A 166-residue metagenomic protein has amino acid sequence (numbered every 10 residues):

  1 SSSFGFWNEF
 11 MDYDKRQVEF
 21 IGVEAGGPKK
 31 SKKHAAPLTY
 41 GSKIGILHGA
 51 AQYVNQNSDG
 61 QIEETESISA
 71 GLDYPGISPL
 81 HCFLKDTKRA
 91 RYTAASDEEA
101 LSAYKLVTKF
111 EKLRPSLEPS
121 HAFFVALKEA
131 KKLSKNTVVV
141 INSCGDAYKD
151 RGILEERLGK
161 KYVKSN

Functional and structural regions predicted by a protein language model:
S1-I21: Repeat-solenoid scaffold signature
S1-W7, K30-K32, P119-A126, Y148-R151: Short glycine/serine/threonine-rich phosphate/pyrophosphate-binding segments that cradle anionic phosphate groups
N8-D12, L127-K131, E156: Short, well-ordered alpha-helices that flank and scaffold nucleotide-derived cofactor binding pockets
D12-K15, G22-L113, E156-N166: Active-site/ligand-binding loops adjacent to catalytic centers
G22-E24, V140-C144: Short beta-strand segments
A100-S102, A122-K132: A short, acidic, amphipathic alpha-helical segment used as a generic capping/interface helix at domain edges
L133, V138-V139: Flexible, glycine-rich loop/tail regions that form catalytic "lids" or insertion modules at the edges of active sites
